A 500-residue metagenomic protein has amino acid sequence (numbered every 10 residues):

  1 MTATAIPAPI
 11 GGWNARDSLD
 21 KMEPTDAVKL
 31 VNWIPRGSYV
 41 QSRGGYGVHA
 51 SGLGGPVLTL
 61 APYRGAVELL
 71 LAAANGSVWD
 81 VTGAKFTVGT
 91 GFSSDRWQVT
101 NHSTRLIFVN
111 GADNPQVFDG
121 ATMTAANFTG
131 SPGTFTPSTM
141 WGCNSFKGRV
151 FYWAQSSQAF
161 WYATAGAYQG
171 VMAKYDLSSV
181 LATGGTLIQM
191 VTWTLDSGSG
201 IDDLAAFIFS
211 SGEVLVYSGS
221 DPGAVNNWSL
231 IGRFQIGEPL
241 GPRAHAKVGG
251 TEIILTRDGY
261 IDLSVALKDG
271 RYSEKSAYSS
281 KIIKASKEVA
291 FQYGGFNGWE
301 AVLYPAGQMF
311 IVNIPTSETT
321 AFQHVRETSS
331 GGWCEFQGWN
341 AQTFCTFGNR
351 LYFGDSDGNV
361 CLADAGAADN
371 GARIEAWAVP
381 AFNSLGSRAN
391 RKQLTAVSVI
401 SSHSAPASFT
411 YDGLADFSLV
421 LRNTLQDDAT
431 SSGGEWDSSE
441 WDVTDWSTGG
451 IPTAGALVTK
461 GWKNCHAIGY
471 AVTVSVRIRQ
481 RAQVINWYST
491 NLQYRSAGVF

Functional and structural regions predicted by a protein language model:
M1-T104, I236-T251, R257-F500: Beta-sheet repeat architectures centered on beta-propellers
G44-P56, K85-D95, T124-N297, G332-G338: Beta-propeller and closely related beta-pinwheel folds
A73-A74, N110, A154, F209-S210 (+4 more regions): Recurrent small/Gly-Pro-centered beta-turn motifs in extracellular repeat architectures
D119-A121: Structured catalytic cores of large enzymes
